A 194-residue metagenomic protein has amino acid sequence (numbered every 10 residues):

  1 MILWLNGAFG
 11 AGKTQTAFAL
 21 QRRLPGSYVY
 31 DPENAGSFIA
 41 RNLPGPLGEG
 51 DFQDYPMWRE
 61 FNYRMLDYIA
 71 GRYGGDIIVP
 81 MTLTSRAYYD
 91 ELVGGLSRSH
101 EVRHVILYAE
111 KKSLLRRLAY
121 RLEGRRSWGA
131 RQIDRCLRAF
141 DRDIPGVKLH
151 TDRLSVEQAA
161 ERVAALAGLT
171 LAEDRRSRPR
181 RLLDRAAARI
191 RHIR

Functional and structural regions predicted by a protein language model:
I2: Walker A (P-loop) ATP-phosphate-binding motif of ABC ATPase nucleotide-binding domains
L5: Hydrophobic anchor at the beta1->P-loop junction of P-loop NTPases
F9: The conserved Walker
G12: Conserved glycine(s) of the Walker
Q15-R64: Conserved substrate/cofactor phosphate-moiety recognition/catalytic segment in nucleotide-dependent phosphotransferases
Q53-R103: Glycine-rich phosphate-binding loop used to anchor ATP phosphates in small-molecule kinases, encompassing both
S97-A119, L149: Conserved phosphate-donor/acceptor-positioning beta-strand/loop module used by diverse small-molecule
Y120-R162, L171-I193: Small-molecule kinase domains that catalyze NTP-dependent phosphoryl transfer to phosphate-bearing small molecules
